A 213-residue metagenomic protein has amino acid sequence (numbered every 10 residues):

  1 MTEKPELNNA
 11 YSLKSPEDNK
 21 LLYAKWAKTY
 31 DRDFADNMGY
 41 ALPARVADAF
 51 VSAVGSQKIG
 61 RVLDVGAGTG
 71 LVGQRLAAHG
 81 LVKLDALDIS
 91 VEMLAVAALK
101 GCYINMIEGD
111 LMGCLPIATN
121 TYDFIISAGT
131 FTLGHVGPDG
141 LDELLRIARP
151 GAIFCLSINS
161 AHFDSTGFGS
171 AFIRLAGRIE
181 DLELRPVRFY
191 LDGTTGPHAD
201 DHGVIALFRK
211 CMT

Functional and structural regions predicted by a protein language model:
M1-T29: N-terminal, positively charged/glycine-rich alpha-helical extensions of SAM-dependent methyltransferases
R32-D48: Conserved SAM-binding loop and adjacent beta-strand
L63-C114: Class I SAM-dependent methyltransferase SAM/SAH-binding core
L115-I125: A short acidic, Gly/Pro-enriched loop at the edge of an enzyme's catalytic core that lines a small-molecule cofactor
D123-G137: A short SAM/SAH-binding and catalytic strip from SAM-dependent methyltransferases
D139-P150: A short glycine-rich, Lys/Arg-flanked "PGG" loop and its adjoining helix->strand segment in the class I
C155-E180: Conserved class I S-adenosyl-L-methionine
T194-T213: Core SAM-dependent methyltransferase catalytic element
